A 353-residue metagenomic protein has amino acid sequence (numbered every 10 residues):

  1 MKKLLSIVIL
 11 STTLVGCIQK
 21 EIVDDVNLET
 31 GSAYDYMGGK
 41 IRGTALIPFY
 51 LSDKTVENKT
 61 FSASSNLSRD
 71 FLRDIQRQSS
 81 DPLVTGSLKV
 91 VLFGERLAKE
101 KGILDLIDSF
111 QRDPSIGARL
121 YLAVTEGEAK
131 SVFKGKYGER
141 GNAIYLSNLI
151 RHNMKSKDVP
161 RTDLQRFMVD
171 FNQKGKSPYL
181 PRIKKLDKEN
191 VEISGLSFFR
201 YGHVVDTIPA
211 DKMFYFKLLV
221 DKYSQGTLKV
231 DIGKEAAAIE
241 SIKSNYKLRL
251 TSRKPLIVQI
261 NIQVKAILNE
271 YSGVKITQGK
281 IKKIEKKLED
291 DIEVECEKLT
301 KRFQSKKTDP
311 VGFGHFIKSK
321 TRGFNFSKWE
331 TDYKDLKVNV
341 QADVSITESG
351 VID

Functional and structural regions predicted by a protein language model:
K2-D353: Membrane-proximal alpha-helical signals and transmembrane carboxylates
